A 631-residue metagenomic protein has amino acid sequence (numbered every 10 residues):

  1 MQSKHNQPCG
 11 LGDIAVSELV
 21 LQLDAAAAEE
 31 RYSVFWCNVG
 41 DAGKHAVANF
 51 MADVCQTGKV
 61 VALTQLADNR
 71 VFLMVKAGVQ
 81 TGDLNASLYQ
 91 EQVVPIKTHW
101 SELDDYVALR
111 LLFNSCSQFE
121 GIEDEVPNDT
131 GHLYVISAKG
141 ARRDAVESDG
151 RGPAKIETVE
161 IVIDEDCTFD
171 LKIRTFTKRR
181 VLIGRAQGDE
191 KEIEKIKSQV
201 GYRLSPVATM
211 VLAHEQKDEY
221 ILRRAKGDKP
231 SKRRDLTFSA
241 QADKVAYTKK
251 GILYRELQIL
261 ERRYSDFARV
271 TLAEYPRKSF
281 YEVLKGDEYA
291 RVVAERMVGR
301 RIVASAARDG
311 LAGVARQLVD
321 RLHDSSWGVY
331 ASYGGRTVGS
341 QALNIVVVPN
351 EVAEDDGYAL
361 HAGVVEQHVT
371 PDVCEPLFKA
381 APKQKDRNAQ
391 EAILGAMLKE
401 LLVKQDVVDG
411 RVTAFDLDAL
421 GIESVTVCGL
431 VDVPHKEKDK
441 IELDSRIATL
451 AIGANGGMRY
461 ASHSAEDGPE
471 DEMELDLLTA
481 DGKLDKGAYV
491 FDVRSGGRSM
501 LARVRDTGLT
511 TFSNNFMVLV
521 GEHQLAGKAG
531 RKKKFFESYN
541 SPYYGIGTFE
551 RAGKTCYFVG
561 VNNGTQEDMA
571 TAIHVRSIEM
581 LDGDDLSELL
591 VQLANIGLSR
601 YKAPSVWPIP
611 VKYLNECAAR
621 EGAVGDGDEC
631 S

Functional and structural regions predicted by a protein language model:
M1-K244, T248-I252, E256, R263-T271 (+2 more regions): Long, contiguous domain-sized segments
K278-E288: Extended repeat-based interaction scaffolds and adjacent low-complexity, acidic/S/T/P-biased segments that form broad
